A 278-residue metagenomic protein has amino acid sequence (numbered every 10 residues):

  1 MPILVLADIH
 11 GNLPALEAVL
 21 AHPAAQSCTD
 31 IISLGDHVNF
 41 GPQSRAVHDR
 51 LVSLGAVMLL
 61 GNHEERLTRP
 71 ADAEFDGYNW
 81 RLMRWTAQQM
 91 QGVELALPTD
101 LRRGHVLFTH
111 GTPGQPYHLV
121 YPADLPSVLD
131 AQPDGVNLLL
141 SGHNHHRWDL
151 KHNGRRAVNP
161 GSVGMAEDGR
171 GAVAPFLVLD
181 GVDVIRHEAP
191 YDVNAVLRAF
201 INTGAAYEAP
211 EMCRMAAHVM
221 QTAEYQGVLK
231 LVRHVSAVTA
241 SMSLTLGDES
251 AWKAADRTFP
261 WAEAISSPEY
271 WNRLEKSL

Functional and structural regions predicted by a protein language model:
P2-G92: Core catalytic region of metal-dependent phosphoesterases/phosphodiesterases, especially metallo-beta-lactamase-like
P2-H10, H105-G114, A157-G161, R186: Active-site-proximal beta-strand elements of phosphoester/diester hydrolases
H10-A15, N39-P42, E64-T68, G114-P116 (+2 more regions): Active-site environment of divalent metal-dependent phosphoester hydrolases
P23-C28, Q132-G135, V178: Glycine-rich phosphate-binding loop signature in dinucleotide/nucleotide-binding domains
I32, V57-L59, T109, L140 (+2 more regions): Hydrophobic/aromatic beta-strand patches that form the interior of the parallel beta-sheet core in alpha/beta enzyme
V93-V136, L140-N144: Internal, conserved structured core segments that host functional sites
P126-L139, H143-W148, R155-V163, A174-F176: Anionic-ligand binding region
G154-P160, G164-L278: Acidic, His/Gly-rich catalytic cores of divalent-metal-dependent hydrolytic chemistry
